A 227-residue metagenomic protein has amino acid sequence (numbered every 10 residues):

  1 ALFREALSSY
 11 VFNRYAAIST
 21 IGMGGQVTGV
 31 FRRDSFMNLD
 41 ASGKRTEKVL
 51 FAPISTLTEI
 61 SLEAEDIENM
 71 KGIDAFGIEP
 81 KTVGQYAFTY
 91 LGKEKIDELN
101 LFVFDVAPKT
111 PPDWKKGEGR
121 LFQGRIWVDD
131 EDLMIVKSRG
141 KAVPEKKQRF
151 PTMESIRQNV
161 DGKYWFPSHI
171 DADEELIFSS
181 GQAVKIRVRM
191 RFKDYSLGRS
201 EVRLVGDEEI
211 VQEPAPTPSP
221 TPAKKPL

Functional and structural regions predicted by a protein language model:
A1-Q123, D130-K137, K141-P151, N159-P167 (+1 more regions): Structured extracytoplasmic
